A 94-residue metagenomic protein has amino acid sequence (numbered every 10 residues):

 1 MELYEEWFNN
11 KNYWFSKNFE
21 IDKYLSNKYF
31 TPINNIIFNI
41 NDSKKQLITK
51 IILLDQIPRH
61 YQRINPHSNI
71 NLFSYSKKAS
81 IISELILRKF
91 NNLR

Functional and structural regions predicted by a protein language model:
M1-R94: Intrinsically disordered, low-complexity activation-like regions
